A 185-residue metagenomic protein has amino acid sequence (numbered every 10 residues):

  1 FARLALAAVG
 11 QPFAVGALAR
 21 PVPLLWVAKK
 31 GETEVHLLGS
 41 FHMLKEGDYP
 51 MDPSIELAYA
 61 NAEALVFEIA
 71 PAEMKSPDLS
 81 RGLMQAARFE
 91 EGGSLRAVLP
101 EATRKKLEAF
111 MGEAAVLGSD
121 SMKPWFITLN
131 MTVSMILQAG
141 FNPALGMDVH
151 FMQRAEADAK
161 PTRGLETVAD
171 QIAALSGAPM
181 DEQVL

Functional and structural regions predicted by a protein language model:
F1-R3: Bacterial N-terminal signal peptides that target proteins for export
A5, F13-L18, V22-L185: Structured, acidic catalytic/metal-binding patches in enzyme active sites
